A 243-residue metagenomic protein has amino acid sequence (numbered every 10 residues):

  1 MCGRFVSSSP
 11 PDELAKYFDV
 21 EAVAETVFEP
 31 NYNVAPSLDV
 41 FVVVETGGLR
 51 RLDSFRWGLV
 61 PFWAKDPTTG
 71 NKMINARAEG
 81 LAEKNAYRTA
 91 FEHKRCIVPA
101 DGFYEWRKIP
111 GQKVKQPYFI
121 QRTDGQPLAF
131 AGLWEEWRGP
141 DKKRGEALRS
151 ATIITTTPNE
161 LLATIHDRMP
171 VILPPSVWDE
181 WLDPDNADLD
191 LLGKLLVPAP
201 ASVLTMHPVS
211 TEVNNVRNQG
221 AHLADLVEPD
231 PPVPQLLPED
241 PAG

Functional and structural regions predicted by a protein language model:
M1-G243: Short linear sequence motif anchored by a di-proline
